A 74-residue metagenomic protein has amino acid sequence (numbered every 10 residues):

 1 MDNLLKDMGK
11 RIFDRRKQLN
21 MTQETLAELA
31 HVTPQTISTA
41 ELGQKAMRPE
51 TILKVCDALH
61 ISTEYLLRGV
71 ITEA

Functional and structural regions predicted by a protein language model:
M1-Q18: A short, Lys/Arg-rich alpha-helix, primarily the initiator
R15, L29, A40, G69: Residues in the recognition helix of alpha-helical DNA-binding motifs
K17, E28, D57: Alpha-helical residues within the helix-turn-helix
N20-T39: Short alpha-helical DNA-recognition segment
E50-Y65: DNA major-groove recognition helix of helix-turn-helix/homeodomain DNA-binding modules
D57, L67-A74: Short, charged recognition helix plus adjacent turn of helix-turn-helix-like nucleic-acid-binding domains
